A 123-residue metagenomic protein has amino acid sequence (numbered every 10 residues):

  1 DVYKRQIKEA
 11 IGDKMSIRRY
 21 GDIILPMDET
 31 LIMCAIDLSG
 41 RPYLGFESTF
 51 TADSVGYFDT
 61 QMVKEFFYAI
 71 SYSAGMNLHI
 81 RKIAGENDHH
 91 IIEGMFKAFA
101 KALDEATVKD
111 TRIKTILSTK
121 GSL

Functional and structural regions predicted by a protein language model:
R5-A10: Conserved mixed alpha/beta catalytic, RNA-binding, or beta-rich assembly cores of soluble enzyme, regulatory
D13-Y20, N77-R81, A106-T119: Flexible, glycine/charged-enriched surface loops at secondary-structure junctions
M15, R19-D22, M27, M95: Alpha-helical membrane-protein topology signature
D22, E29-M33, G75-N77: Broad gene-expression machinery/nucleic-acid interaction feature
I24, E86-H90, I113-L123: Short, highly charged C-terminal tails/helix-capping segments
T30-L44: Short beta-strand elements
R41-F46, V55-D110: Mixed-charge, glycine-accented linear interaction segment located at domain edges/termini
